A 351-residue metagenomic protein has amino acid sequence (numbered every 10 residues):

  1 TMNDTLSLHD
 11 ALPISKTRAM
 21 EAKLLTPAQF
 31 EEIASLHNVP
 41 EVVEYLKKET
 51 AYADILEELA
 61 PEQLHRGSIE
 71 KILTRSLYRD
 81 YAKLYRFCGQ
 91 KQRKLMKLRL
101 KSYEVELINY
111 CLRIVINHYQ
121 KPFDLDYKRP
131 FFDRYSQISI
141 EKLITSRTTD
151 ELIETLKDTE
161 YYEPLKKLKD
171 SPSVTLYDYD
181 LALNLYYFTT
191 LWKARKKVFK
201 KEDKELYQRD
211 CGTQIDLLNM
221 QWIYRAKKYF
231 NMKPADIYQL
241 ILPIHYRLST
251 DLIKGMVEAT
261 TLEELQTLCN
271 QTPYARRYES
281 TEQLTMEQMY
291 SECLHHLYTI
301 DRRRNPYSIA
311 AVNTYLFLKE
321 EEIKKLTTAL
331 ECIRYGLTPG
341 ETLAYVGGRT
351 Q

Functional and structural regions predicted by a protein language model:
T1-D10: Single conserved hydrophobic/aromatic residue that forms the stacking wall/gate of nucleotide- or nucleobase-binding
A11-Q351: N-terminal domain-start signal
